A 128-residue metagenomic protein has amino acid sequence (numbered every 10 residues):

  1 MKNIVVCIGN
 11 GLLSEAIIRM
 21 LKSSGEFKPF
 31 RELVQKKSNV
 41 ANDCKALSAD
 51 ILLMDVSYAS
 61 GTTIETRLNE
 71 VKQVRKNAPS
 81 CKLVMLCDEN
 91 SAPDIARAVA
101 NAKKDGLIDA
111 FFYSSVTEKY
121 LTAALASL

Functional and structural regions predicted by a protein language model:
C7-I8, L52: Conserved sequence signature across two-component system core domains
G11-K37: Two-component/phosphorelay signaling modules centered on CheY-like receiver
G11-S14, V56-T63, E89-A92, E118: Short acidic, S/G/P-rich loop/turn micro-motifs used as interaction or catalytic elements
V34-I51, A59-G61: Acidic, metal-coordinating helix/loop segments flanking the phosphotransfer/catalytic sites of two-component signaling
K45-L47, Q73-S80: Conserved phosphotransfer cores of two-component systems
L52-N77, A98: Conserved phosphotransfer microenvironments
E65-N69, M85-A110: Alpha4 helix (beta4-alpha4-beta5 surface) of REC/receiver domains from two-component response regulators
S115-L125: C-terminal output helix
